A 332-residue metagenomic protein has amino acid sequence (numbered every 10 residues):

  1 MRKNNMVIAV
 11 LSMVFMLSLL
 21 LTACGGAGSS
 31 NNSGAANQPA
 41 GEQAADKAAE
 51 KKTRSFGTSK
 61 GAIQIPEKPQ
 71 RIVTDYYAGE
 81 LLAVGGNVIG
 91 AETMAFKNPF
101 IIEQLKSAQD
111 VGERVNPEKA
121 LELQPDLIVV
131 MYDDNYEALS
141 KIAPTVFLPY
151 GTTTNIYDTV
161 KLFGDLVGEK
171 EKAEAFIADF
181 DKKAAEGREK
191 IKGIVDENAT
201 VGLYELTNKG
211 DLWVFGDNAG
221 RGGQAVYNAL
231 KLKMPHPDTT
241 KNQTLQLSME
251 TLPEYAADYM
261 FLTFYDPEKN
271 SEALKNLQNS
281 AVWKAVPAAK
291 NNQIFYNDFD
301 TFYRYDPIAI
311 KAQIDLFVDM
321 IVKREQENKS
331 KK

Functional and structural regions predicted by a protein language model:
R2-M13, T22-V73, K172-L203, N270-A273 (+2 more regions): Bacterial Sec-exported substrate-binding components of ABC uptake systems
T58, Q109-P117, T240-M249: Short helix-initiation/N-cap motifs at beta->coil->alpha
V73-L123: A short, structured surface patch at a secondary-structure boundary
A95-P99, W213-T244: Alpha-helical, coiled-coil/dimerization segments enriched in small aliphatic residues
I101, D133-A138, I142, V146-L166: Flexible loop/hinge segments that line or gate small-molecule binding clefts
L123-V130, P144, L252, A256-M260: Proline-aspartate-enriched helix->loop->beta-strand connector
P149-F163, A199-Q224, P267-A273: Extracytoplasmic ligand-binding site segments that recognize negatively charged/polar headgroups
Y259-K332: Structured C-terminal subdomain patch of bacterial secreted/periplasmic proteins
